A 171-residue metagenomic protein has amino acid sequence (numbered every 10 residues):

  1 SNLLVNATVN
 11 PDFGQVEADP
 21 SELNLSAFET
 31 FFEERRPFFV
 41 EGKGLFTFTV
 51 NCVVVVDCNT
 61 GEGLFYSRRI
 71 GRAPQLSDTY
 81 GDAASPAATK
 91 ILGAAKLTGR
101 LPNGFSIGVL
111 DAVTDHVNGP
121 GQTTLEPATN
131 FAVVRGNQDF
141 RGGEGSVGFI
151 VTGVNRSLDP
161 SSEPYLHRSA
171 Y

Functional and structural regions predicted by a protein language model:
L3-I70, K90, A94-I107: Outer membrane beta-barrel
V54-Y171: Signature for the C-terminal beta-barrel architecture of outer-membrane proteins
